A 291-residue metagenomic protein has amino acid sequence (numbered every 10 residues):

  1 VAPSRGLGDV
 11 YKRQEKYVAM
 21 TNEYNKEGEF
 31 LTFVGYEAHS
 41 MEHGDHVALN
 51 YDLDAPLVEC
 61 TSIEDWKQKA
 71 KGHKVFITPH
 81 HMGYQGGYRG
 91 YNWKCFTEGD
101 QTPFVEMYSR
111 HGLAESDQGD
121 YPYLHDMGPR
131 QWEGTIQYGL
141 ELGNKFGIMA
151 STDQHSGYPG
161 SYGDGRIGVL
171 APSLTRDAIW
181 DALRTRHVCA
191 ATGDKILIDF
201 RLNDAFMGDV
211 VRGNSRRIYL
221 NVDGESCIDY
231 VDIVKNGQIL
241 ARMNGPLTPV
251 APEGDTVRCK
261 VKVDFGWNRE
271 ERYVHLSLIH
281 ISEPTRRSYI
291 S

Functional and structural regions predicted by a protein language model:
V1-Y11, H280-I290: Single conserved hydrophobic/aromatic residue that forms the stacking wall/gate of nucleotide- or nucleobase-binding
D9, A19-L31, H39-M41: Hydrophobic or amphipathic alpha-helical targeting/insertion segments
E15-E23, D65, G134: Alpha-helical scaffolding segments of alpha/beta enzyme cores, especially the outer helices of TIM-barrel or partial
V34-S161, A190, G224-D232, N236-R242: Domain-core and long-helix interface of multi-subunit machines
H155-M207, G224, I228-Y230, K235-N244 (+1 more regions): Catalytic cores of secreted or luminal carbohydrate-active enzymes
D209-G213: Short, solvent-exposed loop/linker segments at the N-terminal edge of repeated beta-sheet extracellular domains
I218-G224: Aromatic/hydrophobic beta-strand junction motif of beta-rich domains
G254-L278, S282: Charged, amphipathic alpha-helical linkers/stalks
